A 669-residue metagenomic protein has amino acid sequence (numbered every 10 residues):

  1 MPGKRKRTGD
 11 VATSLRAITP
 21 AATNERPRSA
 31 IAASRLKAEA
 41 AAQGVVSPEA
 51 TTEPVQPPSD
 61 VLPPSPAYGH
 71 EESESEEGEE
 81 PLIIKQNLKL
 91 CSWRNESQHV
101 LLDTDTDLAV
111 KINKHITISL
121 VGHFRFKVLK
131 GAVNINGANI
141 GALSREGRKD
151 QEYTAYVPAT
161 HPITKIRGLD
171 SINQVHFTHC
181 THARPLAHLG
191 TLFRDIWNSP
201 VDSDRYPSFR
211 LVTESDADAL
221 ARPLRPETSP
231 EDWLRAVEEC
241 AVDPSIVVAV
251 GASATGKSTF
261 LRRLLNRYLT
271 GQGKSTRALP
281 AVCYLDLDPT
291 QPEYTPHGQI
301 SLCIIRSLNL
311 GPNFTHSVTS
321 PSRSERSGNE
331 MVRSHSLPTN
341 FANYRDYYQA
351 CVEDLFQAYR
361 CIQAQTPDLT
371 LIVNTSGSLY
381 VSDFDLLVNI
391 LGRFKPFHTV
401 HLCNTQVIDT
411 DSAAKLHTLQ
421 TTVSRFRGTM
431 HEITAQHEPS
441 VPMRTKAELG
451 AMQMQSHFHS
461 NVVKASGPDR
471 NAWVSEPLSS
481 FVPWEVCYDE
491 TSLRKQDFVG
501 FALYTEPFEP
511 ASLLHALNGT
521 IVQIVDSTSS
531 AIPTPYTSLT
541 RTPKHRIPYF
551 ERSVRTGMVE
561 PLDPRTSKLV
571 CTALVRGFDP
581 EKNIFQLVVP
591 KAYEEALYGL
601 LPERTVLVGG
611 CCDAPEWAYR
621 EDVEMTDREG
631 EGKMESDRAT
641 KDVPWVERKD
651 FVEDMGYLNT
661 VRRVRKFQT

Functional and structural regions predicted by a protein language model:
P2-V250, R263, R267, G271-S275 (+2 more regions): Preference for solvent-exposed, low-hydrophobicity sequence contexts
A138-I140, L261-R262, T295-Q299, T315-S317 (+2 more regions): Short coil/turn segments at secondary-structure boundaries
L143-E146, R263-L269, G298-G311, S320 (+2 more regions): Amphipathic alpha-helical scaffolding segments
P244, A278-L279, C283-L371: Nucleotide-state-sensitive switch-loop elements of NTP-binding domains
S253: The conserved Walker
K257: Conserved lysine of the Walker
F260-R263, C351-A358, L386: Well-ordered alpha-helical segments embedded in enzymatic catalytic cores
A358-T421: Phosphate/Mg2+-binding loops and adjacent switch elements in nucleotide/diphosphate-handling enzyme cores
